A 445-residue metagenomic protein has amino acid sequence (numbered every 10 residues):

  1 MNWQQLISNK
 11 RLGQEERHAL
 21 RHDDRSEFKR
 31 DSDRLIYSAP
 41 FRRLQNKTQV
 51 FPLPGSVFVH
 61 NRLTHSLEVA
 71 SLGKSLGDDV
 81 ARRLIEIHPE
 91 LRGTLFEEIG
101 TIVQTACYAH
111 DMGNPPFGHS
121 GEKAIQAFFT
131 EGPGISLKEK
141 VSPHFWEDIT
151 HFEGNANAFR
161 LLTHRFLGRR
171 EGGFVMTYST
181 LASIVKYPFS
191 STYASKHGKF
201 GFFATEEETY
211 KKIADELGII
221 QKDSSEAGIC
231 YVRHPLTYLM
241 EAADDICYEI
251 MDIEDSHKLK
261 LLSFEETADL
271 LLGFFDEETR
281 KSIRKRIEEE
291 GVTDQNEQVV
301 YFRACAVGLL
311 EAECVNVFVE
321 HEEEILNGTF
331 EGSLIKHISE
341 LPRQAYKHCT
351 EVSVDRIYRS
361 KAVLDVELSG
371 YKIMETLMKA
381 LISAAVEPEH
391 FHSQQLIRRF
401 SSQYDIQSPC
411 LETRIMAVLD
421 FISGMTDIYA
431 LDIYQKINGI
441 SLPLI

Functional and structural regions predicted by a protein language model:
M1-D24, I36-K47, S56, L67 (+4 more regions): Sequence-structural signature of the catalytic-core scaffold of metal-dependent phosphohydrolases that act on
R30-R42, I338-A345: Acidic, low-complexity proline/glycine-rich segments
K47-V57, V352-I357: A short small-residue
H60-L63: Low-complexity, highly charged intrinsically disordered N-terminal segments that act as targeting/localization
C247, M251, D255, E311 (+7 more regions): Hydrophobic alpha-helix feature that most strongly marks membrane-spanning transmembrane helices and their immediate
V319-S401: Substrate-recognition/cap regions that form aromatic- and gly/pro-loop-enriched pockets for small-molecule ligands
Q394-L442: C-terminal amphipathic alpha-helical interaction region
